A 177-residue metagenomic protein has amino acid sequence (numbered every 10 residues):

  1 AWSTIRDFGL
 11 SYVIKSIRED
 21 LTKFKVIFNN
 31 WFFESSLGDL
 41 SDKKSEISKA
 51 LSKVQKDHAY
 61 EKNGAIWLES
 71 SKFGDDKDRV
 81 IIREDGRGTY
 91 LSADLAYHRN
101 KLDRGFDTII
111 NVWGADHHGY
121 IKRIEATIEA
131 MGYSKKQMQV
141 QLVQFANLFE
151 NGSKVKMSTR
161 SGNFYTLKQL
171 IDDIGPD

Functional and structural regions predicted by a protein language model:
A1-D177: NTP-dependent nucleotidyl-transfer catalytic core
